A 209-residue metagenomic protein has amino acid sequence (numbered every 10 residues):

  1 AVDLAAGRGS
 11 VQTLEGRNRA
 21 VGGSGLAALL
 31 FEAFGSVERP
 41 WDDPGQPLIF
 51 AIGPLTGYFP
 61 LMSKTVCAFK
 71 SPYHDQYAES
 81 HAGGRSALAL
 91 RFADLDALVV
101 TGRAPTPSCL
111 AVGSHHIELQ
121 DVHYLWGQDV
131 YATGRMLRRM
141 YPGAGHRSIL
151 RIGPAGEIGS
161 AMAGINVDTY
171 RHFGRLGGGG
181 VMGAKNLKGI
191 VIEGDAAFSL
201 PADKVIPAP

Functional and structural regions predicted by a protein language model:
A1-H81, R85-P209: Intrinsically disordered, low-complexity segments enriched in small residues
